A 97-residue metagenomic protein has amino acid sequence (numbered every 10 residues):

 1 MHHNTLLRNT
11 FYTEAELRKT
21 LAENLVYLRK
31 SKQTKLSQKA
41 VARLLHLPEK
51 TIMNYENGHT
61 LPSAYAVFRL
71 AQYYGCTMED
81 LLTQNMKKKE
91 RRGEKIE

Functional and structural regions predicted by a protein language model:
H2-E14, Q72, L82-E97: Short, charged recognition helix plus adjacent turn of helix-turn-helix-like nucleic-acid-binding domains
H2-T34: A short, Lys/Arg-rich alpha-helix, primarily the initiator
E23, K39, A64-V67: Short alpha-helical elements of helix-turn-helix
R29, A42, A71: The alpha-helix within a helix-turn-helix
Q33-N54: Short alpha-helical DNA-recognition segment
Q33-T34, P62, Y73: Helix-turn-helix/winged-helix DNA-binding modules
Q38, E49, H59-T60, M78: The DNA-contacting recognition helix of HTH DNA-binding domains and analogous helical DNA-recognition elements
Y65-D80: DNA major-groove recognition helix of helix-turn-helix/homeodomain DNA-binding modules
